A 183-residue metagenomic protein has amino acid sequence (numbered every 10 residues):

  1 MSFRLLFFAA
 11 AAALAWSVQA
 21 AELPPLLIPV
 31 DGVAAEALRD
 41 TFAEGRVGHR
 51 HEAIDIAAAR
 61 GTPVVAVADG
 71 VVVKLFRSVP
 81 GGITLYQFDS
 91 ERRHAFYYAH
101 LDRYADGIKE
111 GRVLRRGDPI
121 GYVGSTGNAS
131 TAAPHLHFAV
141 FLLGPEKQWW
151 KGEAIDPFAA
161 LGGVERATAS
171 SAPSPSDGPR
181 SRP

Functional and structural regions predicted by a protein language model:
M1-F7: Bacterial N-terminal signal peptides that target proteins for export
A9-A20: Hydrophobic h-region of N-terminal signal peptides that target proteins for export in Gram-negative bacteria
V18-I83, R116, S125, A154-P183: Surface-exposed, glycine-biased beta-strand/turn segments
D40, I54-I56, Q87, A99 (+1 more regions): Preference for bulky hydrophobic residues occupying beta-strand positions in well-ordered beta-sheet regions
A43-G45, P63, R77-P80, E91-H94 (+4 more regions): Solvent-exposed loop/turn segments at secondary-structure junctions within structured extracellular/periplasmic domains
A57, V65, G107, V113 (+1 more regions): Core beta-strand residues in small-molecule sensory/regulatory alpha/beta domains
V67-E110, A133-H137: Zn2+-dependent peptidoglycan hydrolase active-site motif and core
L85-Y86, H94, R112-A169: Conserved, short, structured surface segments that act as functional micro-motifs
